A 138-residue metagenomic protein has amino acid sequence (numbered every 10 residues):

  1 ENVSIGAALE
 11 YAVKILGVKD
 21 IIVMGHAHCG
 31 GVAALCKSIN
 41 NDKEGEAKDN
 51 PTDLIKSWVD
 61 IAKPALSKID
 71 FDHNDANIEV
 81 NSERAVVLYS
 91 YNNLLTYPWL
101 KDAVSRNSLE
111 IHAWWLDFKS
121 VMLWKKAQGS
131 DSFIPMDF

Functional and structural regions predicted by a protein language model:
E1-D20, G31-F138: Divalent-metal-activated hydrolytic enzyme cores
